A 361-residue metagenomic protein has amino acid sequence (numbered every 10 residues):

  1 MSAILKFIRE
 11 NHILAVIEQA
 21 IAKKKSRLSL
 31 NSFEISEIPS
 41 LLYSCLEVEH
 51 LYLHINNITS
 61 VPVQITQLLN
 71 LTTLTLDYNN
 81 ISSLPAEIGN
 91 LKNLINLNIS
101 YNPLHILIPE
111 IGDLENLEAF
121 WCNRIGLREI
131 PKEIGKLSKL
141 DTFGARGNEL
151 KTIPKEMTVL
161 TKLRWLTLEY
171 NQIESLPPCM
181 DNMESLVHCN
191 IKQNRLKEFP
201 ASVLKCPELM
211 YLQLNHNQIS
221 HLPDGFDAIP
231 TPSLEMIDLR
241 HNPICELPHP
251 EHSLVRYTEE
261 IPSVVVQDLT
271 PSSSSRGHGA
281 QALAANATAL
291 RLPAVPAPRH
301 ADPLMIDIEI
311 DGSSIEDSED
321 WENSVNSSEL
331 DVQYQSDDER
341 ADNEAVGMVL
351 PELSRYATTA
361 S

Functional and structural regions predicted by a protein language model:
M1-Y170, E174-P178, S185-H188, A201 (+2 more regions): The feature captures the LRR N-terminal capping module
